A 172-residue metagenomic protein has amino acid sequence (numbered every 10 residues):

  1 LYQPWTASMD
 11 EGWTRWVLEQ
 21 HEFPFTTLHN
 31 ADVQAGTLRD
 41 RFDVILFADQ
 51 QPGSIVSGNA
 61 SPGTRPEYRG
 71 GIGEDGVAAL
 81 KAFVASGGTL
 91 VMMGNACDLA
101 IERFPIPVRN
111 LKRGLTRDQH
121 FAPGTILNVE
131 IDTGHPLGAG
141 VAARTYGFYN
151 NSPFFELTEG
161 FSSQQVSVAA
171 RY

Functional and structural regions predicted by a protein language model:
Y2-P107: Helical hinge/lid and interdomain linker segments adjacent to catalytic or ligand-binding clefts that mediate domain
P66, E74, K112-G114, F121-A122: Short secondary-structure boundary micro-motifs
R109-K112, R117-D118, T125-Y172: Catalytic beta-strand/loop cores that center a nucleophilic Ser/Cys/Thr and support acyl-enzyme chemistry
